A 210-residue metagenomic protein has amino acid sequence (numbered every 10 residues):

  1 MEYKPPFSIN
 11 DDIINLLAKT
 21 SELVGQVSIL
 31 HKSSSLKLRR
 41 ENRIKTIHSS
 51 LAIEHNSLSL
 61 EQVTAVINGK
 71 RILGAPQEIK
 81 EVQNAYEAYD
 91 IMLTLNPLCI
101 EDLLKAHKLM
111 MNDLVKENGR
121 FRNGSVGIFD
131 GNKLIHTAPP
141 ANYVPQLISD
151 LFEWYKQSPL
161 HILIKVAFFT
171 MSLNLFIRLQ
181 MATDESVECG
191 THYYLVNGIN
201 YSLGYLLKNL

Functional and structural regions predicted by a protein language model:
M1-L210: FIC/Doc superfamily catalytic core
